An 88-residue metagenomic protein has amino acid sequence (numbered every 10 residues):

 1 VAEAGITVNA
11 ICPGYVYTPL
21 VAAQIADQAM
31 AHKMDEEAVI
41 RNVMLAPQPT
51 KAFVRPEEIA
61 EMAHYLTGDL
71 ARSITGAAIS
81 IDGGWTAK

Functional and structural regions predicted by a protein language model:
A2, T7, I74-G76: Short, small/polar-rich loop/turn modules that mediate ligand/substrate recognition or access, typified
A2-A4, G14-V16, L45-A46: Catalytic loop of short-chain dehydrogenase/reductase
T7-Y17, T67, S80-D82: Conserved SDR Rossmann-fold cofactor-binding beta-strand/turn motif
A10, M34-L70, I74: C-terminal helical subdomain
P13-A23, D27, A31, R41: Short, flexible catalytic-loop segment of classical short-chain dehydrogenase/reductase
L20, E58-E61, T86: Residue-level recognition of oxygen-bearing side chains
A63-H64, T75-K88: Short C-terminal tail/terminal secondary-structure segment of NAD(P)H-dependent dehydrogenase/reductase domains
